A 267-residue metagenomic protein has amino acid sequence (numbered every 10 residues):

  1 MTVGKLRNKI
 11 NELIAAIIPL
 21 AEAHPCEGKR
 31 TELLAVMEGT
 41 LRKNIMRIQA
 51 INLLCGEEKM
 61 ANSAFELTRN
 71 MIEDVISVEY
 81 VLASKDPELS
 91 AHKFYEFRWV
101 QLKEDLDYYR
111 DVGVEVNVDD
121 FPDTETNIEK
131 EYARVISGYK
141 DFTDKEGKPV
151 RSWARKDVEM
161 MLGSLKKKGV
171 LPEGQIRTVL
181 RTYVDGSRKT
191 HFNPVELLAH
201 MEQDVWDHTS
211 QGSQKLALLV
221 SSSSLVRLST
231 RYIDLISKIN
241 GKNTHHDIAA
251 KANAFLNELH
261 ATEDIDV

Functional and structural regions predicted by a protein language model:
M1-A35, R98-S224, L228-V267: Secondary-shell segments that build the walls of catalytic and ion/ligand-binding clefts
A21-A83: Long, hydrophobic/aromatic-enriched structural stretches that serve as scaffold segments
G56-K59, I72, I76-D86, H191-P194 (+2 more regions): Hydrophobic/aromatic-lined pockets within catalytic cores
A64-E66, L82-K93, N240-I248: Short, glycine/acidic-rich hinge or "gate" loops at secondary-structure transitions that mediate conformational
E66-E73, L89, Y95-E96, E202-S210: Amphipathic alpha-helical scaffolding segments
Y80, F94-W99: Long, hydrophobic/aromatic N-terminal blocks
